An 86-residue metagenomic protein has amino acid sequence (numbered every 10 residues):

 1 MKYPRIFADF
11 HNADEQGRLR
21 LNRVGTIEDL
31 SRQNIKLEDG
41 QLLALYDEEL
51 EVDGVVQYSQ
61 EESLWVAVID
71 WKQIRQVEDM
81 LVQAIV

Functional and structural regions predicted by a protein language model:
K2, L64-V86: Glycine- and charge-enriched low-complexity intrinsically disordered segments
R5-A8, L30, E61: Cystatin/cathelin-like cysteine-protease inhibitor module
I6-G25: Short, basic/aromatic beta-hairpin or loop at an interaction surface
R23-Q33: Short alpha-helix capping/helix-loop boundary micro-motifs
K36-E38: Short, well-ordered loop/turn sites that connect or cap secondary structure elements
L42, Y46-V52: Short, charged beta-turn/beta-strand-edge "cap" motif at the junction between a beta-strand and an adjacent loop
L50-E61: Short beta-strand-centered aromatic/proline hotspots
